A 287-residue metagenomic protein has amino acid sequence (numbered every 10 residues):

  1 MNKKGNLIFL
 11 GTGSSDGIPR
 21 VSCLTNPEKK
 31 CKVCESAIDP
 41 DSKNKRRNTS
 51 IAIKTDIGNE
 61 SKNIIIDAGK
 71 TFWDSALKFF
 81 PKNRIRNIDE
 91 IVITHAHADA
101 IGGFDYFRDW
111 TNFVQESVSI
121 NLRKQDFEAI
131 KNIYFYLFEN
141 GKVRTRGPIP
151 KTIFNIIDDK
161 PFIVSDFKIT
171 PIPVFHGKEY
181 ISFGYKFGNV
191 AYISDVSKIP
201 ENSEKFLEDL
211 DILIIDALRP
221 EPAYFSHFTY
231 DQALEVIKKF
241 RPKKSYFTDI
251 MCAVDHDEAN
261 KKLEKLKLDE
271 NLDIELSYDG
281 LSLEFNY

Functional and structural regions predicted by a protein language model:
M1-I193, N260-Y287: Binuclear metal-dependent hydrolase catalytic cores
N44, V196, S226-H227: A conditional alpha-helix N-cap/helix-loop micro-motif detector
T71, H97, S197, L218 (+1 more regions): Catalytic metal-binding/acid-base residues of hydrolase active sites
Y136-L137, V196-I199, D216: Short hydrophobic alpha-helical module
P200-Y287: Binuclear metal-ion centers of metallo-dependent hydrolases, dominated by the metallo-beta-lactamase
